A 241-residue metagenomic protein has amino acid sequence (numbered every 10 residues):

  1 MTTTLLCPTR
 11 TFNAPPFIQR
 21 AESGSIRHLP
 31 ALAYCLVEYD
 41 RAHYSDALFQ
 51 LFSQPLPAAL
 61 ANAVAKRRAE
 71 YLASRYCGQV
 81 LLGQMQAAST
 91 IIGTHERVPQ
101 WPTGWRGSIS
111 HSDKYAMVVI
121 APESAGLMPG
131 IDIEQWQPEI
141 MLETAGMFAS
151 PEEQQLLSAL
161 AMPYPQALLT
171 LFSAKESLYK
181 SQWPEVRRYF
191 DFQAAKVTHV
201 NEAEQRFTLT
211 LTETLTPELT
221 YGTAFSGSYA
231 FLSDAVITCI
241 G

Functional and structural regions predicted by a protein language model:
T2-G241: Core catalytic alpha/beta fold that binds nucleotide/phospho-ligands
